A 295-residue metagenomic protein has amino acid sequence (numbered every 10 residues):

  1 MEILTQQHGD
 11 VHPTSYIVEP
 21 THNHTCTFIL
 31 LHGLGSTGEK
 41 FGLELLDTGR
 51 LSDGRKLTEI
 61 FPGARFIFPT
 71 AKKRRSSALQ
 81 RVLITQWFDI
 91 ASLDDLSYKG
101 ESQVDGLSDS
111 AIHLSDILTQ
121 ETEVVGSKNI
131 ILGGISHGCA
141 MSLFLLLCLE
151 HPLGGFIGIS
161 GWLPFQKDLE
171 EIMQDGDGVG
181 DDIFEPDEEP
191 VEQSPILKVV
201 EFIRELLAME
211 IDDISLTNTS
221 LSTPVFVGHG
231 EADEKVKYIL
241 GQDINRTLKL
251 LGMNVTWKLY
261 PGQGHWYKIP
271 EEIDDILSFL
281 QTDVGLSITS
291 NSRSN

Functional and structural regions predicted by a protein language model:
I3-N129: Serine-hydrolase catalytic machinery in alpha/beta-hydrolase-like enzymes
E19-T21, G161-N291: The feature captures the conserved acid-bearing segment of alpha/beta-hydrolase catalytic domains
H32-L34, I130-S136, G230: Conserved alpha/beta-hydrolase "nucleophile elbow" surrounding the catalytic nucleophile
E44-R50, L83-Q86, C148-H151, M173-G176 (+1 more regions): Glycine-rich, phosphate-binding/catalytic loops in enzymes
P69-T70, I157-S160, G228: Alpha/beta-hydrolase-fold catalytic nucleophile elbow
S92-K99, V284-N295: Alpha/beta-hydrolase-fold serine-hydrolase catalytic core, especially in secreted/extracellular enzymes
T122-E185: Primarily recognizes the serine-hydrolase "nucleophile elbow" in alpha/beta-hydrolase and SGNH/GDSL folds
